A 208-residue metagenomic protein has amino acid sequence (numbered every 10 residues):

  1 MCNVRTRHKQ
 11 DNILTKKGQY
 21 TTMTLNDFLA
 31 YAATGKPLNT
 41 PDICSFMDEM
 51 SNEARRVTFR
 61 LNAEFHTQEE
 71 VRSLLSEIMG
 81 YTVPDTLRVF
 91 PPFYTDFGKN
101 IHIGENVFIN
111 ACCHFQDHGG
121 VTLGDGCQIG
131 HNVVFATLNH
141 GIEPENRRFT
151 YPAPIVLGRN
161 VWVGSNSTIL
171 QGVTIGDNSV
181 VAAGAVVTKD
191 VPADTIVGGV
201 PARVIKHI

Functional and structural regions predicted by a protein language model:
M1-T86, A202-I205: Terminal amphipathic alpha-helical/low-complexity segments used for targeting or macromolecular assembly
F93-I103, F108-T174, V200-I208: Flexible, glycine/small-residue-enriched loop-and-beta-strand segment within the central core of proteins
Q128, S179-V180: Short alpha-helix at the nucleotide-sugar/activated-sugar donor binding site of glycosyltransferases and closely
T137, K189-D194: Short arginine-rich
W162, V180-A182, V186, D194: A generic "structured core" feature
V173-G176, V191: Extended beta-solenoid/beta-helix repeat architectures
V197: Conserved active-site beta-strand element of glycosyltransferases/polysaccharide synthases
